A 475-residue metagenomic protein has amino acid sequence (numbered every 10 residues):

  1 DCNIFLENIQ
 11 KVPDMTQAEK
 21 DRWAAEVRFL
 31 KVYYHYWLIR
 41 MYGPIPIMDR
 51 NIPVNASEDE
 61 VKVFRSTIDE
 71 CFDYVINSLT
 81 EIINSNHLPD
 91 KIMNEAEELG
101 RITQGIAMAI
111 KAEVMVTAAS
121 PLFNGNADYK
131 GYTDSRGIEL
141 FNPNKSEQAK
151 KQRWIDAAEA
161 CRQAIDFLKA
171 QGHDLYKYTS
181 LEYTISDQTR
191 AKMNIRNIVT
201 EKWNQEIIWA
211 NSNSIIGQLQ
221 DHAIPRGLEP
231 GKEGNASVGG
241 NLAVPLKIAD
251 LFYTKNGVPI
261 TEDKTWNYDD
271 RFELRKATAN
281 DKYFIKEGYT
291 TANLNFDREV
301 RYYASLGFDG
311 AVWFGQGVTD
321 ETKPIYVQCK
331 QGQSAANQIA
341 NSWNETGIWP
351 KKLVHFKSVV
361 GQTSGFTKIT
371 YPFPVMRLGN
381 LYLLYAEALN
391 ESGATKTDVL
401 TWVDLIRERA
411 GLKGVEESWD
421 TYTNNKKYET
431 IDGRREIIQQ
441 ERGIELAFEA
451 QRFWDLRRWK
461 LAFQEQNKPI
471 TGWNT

Functional and structural regions predicted by a protein language model:
D1-I4, E70, Y74-E81, I106 (+12 more regions): Extracytoplasmic/secreted proteins, especially bacterial periplasmic and envelope-associated proteins
D1-Y42, E58-L99, Q104, N280 (+5 more regions): Conserved, well-structured interaction surfaces
I39-R40, P44-P46, V114-N126, E391-A394: Short coil/turn linking the two alpha-helices of tandem helical-hairpin repeats
P44-R65, L122-D156: Short coil/linker segments at helix-helix boundaries
Y74-I76, E98, V116, G137-I138 (+10 more regions): Long, intrinsically disordered, low-complexity segments
I224-G227, G239, A243-I248, Y253-R377: Flexible, polar/acidic helix-loop-strand segments at domain edges
T319-T322, H355, V360-G361, G379-Y385 (+1 more regions): Active/binding-pocket-proximal capping segment
